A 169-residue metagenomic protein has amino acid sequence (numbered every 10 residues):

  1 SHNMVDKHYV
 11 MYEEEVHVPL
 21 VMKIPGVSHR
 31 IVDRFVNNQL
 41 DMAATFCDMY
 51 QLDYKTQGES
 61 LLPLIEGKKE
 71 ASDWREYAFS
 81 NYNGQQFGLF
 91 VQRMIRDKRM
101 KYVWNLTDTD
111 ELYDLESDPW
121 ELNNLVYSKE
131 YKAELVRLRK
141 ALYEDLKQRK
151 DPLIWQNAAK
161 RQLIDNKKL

Functional and structural regions predicted by a protein language model:
S1, P63, N124-Y127: Phosphate-coordinating loops and pocket residues in cytosolic domains that bind phosphorylated ligands
S1-H2, V32, D114: Short glycine-/acidic-enriched loop or helix-start segments at secondary-structure transitions that form or flank
S1-S28, N38: Histidine-centered active-site microenvironments of extracellular/periplasmic hydrolases and transferases
Y12-E15, F35-N38, Q57, E130 (+1 more regions): Short acidic-hydrophobic sequence patches enriched in Asp/Glu that either
V27-N37, M49-L52, L122-Y131: Active-site rim elements
S28, D41-A43, D48-E111, L115 (+4 more regions): C-terminal cap/loop subdomain of S1 sulfatases and analogous C-terminal strand-loop tails that border
D118: Intrinsically disordered, low-complexity polar regions and short flexible loop motifs
